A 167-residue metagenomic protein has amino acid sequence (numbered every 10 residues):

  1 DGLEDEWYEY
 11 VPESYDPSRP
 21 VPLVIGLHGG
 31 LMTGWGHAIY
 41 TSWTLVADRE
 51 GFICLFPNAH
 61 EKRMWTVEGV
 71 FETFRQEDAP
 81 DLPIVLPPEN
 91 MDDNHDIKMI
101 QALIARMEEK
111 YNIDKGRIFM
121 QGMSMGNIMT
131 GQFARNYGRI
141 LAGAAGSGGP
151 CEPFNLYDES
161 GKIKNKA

Functional and structural regions predicted by a protein language model:
D1-L23, R49, P88, D92-I97 (+4 more regions): A domain-start/cap signature at the N-terminus of enzymes
L3-Y8, R19-K115: Serine-hydrolase catalytic machinery in alpha/beta-hydrolase-like enzymes
L55, A142-A145: Structural detector of well-ordered beta-strand residues that form the stable sheet scaffold of enzyme domains
K110, Y137-G138: Acidic-histidine catalytic/liganding microenvironments
N112-S124: Alpha/beta-hydrolase fold nucleophile elbow
G161-K162: Acidic (Asp/Glu)-rich catalytic clusters
N165-A167: Catalytic His-Asp charge-relay segment
